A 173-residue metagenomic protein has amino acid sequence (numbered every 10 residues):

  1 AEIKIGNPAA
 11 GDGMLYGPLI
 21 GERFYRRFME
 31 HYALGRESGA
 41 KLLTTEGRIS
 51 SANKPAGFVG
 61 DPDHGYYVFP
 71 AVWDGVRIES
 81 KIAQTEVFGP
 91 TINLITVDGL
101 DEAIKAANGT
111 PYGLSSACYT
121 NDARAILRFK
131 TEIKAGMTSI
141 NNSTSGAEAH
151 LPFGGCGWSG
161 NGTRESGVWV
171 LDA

Functional and structural regions predicted by a protein language model:
A1-E30, T45-Y67, Q84-G89, A149-L151 (+1 more regions): Flexible, acidic loop-helix segments that line cofactor/substrate-binding pockets
G17, L43, T138-N141: A short, local hydrophobic-aromatic micro-motif
E30-G39: Helical element adjacent to the flavin cofactor pocket in flavoenzyme catalytic cores
E37, K54-A173: Conserved C-terminal structural/oligomerization subdomain of aldehyde/semialdehyde dehydrogenase
L42-E46, C118: Short beta-strand segments
